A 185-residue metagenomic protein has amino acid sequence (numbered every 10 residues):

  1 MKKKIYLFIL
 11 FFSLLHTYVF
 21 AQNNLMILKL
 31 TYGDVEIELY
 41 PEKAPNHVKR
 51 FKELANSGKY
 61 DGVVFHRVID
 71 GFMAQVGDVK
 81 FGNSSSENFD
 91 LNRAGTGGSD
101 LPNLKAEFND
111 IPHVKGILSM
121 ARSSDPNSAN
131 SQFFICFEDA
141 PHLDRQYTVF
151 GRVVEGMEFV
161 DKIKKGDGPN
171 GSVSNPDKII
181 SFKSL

Functional and structural regions predicted by a protein language model:
K4-L15: Sec-dependent N-terminal signal peptides
Y18-L185: Cyclophilin-like peptidyl-prolyl cis-trans isomerases
